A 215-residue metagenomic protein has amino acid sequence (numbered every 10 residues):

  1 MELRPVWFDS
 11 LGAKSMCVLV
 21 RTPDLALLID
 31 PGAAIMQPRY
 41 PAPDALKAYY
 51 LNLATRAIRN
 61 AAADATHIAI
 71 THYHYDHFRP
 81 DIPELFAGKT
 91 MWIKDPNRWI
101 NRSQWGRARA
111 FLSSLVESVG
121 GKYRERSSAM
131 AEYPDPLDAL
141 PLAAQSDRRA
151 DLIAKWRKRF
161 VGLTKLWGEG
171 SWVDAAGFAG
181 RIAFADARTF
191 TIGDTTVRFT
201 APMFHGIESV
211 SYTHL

Functional and structural regions predicted by a protein language model:
M1-L53, K155-H205: Zn-dependent metallo-beta-lactamase
D24-I70, H77-E84, K89, K94-R109 (+3 more regions): Pre-active-site segment of Zn-dependent metallo-hydrolases
F86-E208: Flexible, acidic/histidine-containing loops and adjacent segments that form or flank the divalent-metal
T213-H214: Conserved small/polar residues in nucleotide/adenosyl-binding loops
